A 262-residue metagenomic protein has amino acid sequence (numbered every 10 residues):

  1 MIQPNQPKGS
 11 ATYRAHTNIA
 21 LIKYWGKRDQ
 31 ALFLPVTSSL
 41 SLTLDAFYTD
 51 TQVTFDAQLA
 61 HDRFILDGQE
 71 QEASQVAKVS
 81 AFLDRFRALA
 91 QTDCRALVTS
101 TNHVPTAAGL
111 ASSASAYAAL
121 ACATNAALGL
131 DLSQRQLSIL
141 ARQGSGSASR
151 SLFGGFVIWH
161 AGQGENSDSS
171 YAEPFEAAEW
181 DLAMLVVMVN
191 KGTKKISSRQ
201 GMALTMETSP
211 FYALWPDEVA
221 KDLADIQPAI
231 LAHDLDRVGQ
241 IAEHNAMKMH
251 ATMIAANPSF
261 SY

Functional and structural regions predicted by a protein language model:
M1-A108, C122-L132, G144: ATP-binding N-lobe of GHMP and related small-molecule kinases
I2-A20, T54, E176-Y262: C-terminal nucleotide
T17, Q75, S112, A116-Y117 (+1 more regions): Catalytic-loop motifs flanking and including active-site residues across diverse enzymes
P35, L44-A46, L152-G154, W180-L182: Short, solvent-exposed loop/turn segments at the edges of secondary structure
D50-Q52, F156-I158, M184-V186: Conserved hydrophobic/aromatic beta-strand scaffold that supports enzyme active sites
E70, A111-S112, P210-L214: Alpha-helix capping and helix-loop boundary segments enriched in small/acidic/polar residues
A81, S149-A161, D217-L223, A229: Charged/polar, low-hydrophobicity segments characteristic of intrinsically disordered regions and flexible loops
A88-A177: Gly/Ser-rich oxyanion-binding loop with an adjacent helix/lid that shapes the negatively charged ligand pocket
